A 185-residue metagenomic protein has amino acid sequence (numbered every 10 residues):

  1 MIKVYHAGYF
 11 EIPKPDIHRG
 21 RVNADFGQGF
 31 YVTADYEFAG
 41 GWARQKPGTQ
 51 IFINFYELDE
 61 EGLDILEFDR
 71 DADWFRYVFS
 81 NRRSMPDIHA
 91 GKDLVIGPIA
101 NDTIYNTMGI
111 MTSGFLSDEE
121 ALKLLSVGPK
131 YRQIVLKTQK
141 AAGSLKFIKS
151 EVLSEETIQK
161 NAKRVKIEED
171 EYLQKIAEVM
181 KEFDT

Functional and structural regions predicted by a protein language model:
M1-D25, M180-D184: ADP-ribose/NAD+-binding catalytic cleft of ART/PARP-like enzymes
I2, G29, I51-I53: Extracellular structured ligand-interaction cores
Y5-G8, Y56-E57, K137: Residues in well-ordered beta-strands of folded domains
Y9-E11, Y36, K140: A broadly conserved detector of short glycine/acidic/proline-rich loop/turn motifs that flank catalytic sites and bind
R21-K46: Extended catalytic/binding region for NAD+/ADP-ribose chemistry, centered on the ART fold
A34, G40, I51-E61: A beta-rich soluble binding module of mature secreted/lumenal proteins
Q45-I51, D59-T185: Conserved NAD+-utilizing ADP-ribose enzyme module
